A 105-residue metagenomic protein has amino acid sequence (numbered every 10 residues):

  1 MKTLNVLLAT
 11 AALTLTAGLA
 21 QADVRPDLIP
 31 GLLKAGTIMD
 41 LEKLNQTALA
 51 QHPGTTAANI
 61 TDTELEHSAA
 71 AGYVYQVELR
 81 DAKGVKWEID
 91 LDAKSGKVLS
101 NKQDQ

Functional and structural regions predicted by a protein language model:
K2-Q105: Long, terminal "pre-/pro-" and other extracytoplasmic accessory regions that lie outside the mature folded/catalytic
